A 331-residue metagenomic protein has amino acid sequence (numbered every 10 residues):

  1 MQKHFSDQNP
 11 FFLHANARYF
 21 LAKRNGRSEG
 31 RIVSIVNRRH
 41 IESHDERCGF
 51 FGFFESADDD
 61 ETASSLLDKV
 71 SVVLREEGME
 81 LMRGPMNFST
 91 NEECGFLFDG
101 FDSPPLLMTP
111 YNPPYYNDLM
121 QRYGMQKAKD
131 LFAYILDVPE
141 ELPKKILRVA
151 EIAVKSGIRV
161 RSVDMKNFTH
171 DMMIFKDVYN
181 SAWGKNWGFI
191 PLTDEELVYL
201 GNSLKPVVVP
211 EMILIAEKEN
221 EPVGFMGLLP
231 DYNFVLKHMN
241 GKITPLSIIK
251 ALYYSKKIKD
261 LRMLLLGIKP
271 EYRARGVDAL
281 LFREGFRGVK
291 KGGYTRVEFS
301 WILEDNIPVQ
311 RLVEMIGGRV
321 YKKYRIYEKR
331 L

Functional and structural regions predicted by a protein language model:
M1-G26, G30-S43, S162-I268: A conserved beta-strand-loop-helix scaffold within acyl/acetyltransferase catalytic domains
E42-G124, M239-M315: Acyl-donor binding region in acyl/amide transferases
R83, I135, I215-E217, G227 (+1 more regions): Short beta-strand segments
F88-T90, P139-E141, P230-N233, E304: Short, solvent-exposed loop/turn segments at secondary-structure junctions
P110-G188, M212: Acyltransferase donor/substrate-recognition loop-hinge adjacent to the catalytic core
L136-V138, E328-L331: Short beta-strand-to-coil "C-cap" segments at the C-terminal boundary of structured domains/repeats, marking
